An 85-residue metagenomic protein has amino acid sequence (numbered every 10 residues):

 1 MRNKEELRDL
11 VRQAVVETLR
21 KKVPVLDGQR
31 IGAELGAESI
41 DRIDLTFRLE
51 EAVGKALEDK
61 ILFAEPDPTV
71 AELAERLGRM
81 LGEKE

Functional and structural regions predicted by a protein language model:
R2-E85: Phosphopantetheine-dependent thiolation modules in NRPS/PKS and related acyl-activating systems
